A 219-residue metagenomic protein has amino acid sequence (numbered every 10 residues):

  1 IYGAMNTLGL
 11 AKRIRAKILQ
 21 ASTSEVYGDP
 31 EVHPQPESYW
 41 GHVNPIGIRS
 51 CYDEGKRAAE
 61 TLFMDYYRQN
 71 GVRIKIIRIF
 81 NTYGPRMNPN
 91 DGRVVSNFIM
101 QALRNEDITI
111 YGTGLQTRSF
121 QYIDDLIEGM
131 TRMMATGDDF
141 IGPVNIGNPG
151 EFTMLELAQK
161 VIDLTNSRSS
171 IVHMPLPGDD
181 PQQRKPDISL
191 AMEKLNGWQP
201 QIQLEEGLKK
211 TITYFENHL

Functional and structural regions predicted by a protein language model:
I1-T82, A102, G112, D124-I127 (+3 more regions): N-terminal Rossmann-like NAD(P)+-binding domain of SDR-like oxidoreductases, especially those catalyzing
A4-T7, T61, V95-S96, A158 (+1 more regions): A generic local structural motif
M5, P30, R86-N88, V94 (+3 more regions): Gly/Ser/Thr-rich beta-alpha loop segments that engage phosphate groups in nucleotides
E31, G47, M87-D91, G150 (+3 more regions): Residue-level signature of the cytosolic catalytic core of signaling kinases
P36-S38, R93-V94, S189-L190: Short, hinge-like loop/turn segments at secondary-structure boundaries
N44, I48-R57, N88, G92-R93 (+2 more regions): Short-chain dehydrogenase/reductase
N81, M100-L219: C-terminal substrate-binding subdomain of Rossmann-fold SDR/epimerase-dehydratase oxidoreductases
